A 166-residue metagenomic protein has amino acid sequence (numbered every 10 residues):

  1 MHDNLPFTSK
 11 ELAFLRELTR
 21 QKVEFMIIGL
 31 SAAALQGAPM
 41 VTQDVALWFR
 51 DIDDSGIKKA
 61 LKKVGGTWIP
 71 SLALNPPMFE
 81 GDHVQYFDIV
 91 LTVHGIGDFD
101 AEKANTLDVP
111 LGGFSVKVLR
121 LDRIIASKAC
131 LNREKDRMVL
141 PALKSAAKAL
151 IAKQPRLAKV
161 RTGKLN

Functional and structural regions predicted by a protein language model:
M1-N166: Compositionally biased terminal segments of proteins
